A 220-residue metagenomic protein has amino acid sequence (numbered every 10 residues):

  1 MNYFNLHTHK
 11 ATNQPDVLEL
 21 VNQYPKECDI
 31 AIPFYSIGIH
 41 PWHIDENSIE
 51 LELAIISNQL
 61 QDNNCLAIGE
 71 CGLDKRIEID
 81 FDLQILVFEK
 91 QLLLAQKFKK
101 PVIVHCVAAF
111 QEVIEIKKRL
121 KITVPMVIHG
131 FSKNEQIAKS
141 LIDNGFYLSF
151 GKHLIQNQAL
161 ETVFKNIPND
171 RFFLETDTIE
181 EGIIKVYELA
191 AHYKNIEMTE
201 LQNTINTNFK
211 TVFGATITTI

Functional and structural regions predicted by a protein language model:
M1-I220: Mid-domain alpha/beta scaffold segments of enzyme catalytic cores
